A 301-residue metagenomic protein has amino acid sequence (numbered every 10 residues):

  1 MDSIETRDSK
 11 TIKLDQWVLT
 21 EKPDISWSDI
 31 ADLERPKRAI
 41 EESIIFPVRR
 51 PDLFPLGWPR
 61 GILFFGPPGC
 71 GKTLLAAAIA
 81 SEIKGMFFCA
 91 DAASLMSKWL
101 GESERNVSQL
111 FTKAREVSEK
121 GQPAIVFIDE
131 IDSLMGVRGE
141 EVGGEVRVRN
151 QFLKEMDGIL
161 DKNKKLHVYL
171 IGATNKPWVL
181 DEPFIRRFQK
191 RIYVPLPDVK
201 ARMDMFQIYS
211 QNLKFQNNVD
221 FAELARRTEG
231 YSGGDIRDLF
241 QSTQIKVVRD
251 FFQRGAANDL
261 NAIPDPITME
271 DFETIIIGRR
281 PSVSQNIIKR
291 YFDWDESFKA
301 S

Functional and structural regions predicted by a protein language model:
M1-E5, E34, F240: Compositionally biased amphipathic helical and low-complexity segments enriched in hydrophobic
M1-K22: Interdomain "pre-motor" coupling segment immediately N-terminal to P-loop NTPase/helicase cores
M1-R7, S26, R50, V142 (+3 more regions): Alpha-helix initiation/capping motif
T6-S9, K164, K214-F215, R280-N286: Proline-centered turn/helix-capping motifs that create local helix->coil transitions or kinks
I12-K13, S210-L213, N261: A short, ordered amphipathic alpha-helix with a cationic face
Q16-S28, E34-R35, L53, R226 (+2 more regions): C-terminal engagement/docking regions of AAA+ P-loop ATPases
W17-R227, Y231, T243: Walker A/P-loop NTP-binding motif of AAA+ ATPase domains
